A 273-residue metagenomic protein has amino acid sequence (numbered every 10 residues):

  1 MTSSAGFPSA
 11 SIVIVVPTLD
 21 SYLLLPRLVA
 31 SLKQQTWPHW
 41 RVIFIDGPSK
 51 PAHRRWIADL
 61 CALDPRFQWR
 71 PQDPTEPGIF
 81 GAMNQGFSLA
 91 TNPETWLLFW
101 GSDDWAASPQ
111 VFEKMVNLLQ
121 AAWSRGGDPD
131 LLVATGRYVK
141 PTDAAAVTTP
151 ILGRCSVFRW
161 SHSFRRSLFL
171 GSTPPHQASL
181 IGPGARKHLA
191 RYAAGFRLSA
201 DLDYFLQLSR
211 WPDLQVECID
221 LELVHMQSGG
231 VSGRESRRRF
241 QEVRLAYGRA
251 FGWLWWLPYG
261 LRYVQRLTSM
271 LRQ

Functional and structural regions predicted by a protein language model:
V15, I151, S156-R239: Conserved nucleotide-sugar donor-binding catalytic segment
A30-H39: Short, acidic, metal-binding catalytic loop of nucleotide-sugar glycosyltransferases
W40-P48, R70-P74: Short beta-strand/loop segment that forms part of the nucleotide-sugar
D46-I57: A conserved acidic beta->alpha catalytic loop
D73-N92: Glycine-rich, basic loop-to-helix element that forms the pyrophosphate-binding segment of sugar-nucleotide handling
P93-W105: Short beta-strand-to-loop acidic/aromatic patch adjacent to the donor-nucleotide binding site
D104-L118, A122: Acidic donor-binding/catalytic loop of UDP-sugar-dependent glycosyltransferases, especially processive GT2
L132-A145: Short beta-strand-to-loop element that shapes/binds the nucleotide-sugar donor at the catalytic cleft/hinge
